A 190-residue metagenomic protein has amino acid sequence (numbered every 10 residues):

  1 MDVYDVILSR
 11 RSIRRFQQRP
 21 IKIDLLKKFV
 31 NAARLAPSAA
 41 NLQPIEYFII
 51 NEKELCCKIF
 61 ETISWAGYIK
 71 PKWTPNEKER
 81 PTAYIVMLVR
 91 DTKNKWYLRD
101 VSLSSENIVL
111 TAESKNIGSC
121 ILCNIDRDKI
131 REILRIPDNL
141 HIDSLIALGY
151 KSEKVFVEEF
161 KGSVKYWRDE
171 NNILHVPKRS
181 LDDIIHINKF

Functional and structural regions predicted by a protein language model:
M1-F190: Acidic, surface-exposed loops and disordered segments
